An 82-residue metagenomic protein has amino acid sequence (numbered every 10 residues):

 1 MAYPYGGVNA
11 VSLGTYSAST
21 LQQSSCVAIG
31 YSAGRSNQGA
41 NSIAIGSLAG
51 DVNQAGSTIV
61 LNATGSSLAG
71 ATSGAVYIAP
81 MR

Functional and structural regions predicted by a protein language model:
M1-R82: Glycine- and small/polar-enriched repetitive beta-structure motifs of secreted/surface proteins
